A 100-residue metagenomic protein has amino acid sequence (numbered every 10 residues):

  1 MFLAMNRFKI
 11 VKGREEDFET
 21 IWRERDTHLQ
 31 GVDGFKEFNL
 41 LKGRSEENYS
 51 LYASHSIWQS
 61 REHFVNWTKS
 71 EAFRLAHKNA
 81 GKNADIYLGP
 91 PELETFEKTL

Functional and structural regions predicted by a protein language model:
F2, N39-N48, K78-L100: Glycine-rich beta-strand-turn "strand-cap" elements at beta-sheet edges
L3-F8, N39-S70: Short, well-ordered beta-strand segments in beta-rich or mixed alpha/beta enzyme and ligand-binding folds
I10-F18: Short, surface-exposed ligand-recognition loops at beta-strand->loop->(often short) alpha-helix junctions that present
D17-I21, W67: Short amphipathic alpha-helical coupling segments at ligand-binding clamshell hinges and other catalytic/signaling
W22, D26: Short amphipathic alpha-helical/adjacent loop interface patches that line ligand and macromolecule-binding sites
T27-K36, I57-E92: An amphipathic, aromatic/His-enriched active-site/gating alpha helix that lines ligand/cofactor pockets
